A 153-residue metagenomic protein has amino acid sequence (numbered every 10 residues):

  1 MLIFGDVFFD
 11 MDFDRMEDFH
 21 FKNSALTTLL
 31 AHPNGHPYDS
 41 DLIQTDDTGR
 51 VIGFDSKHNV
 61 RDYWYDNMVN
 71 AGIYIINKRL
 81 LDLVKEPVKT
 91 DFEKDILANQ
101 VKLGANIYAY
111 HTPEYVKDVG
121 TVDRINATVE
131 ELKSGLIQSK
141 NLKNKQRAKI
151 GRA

Functional and structural regions predicted by a protein language model:
M1, F8, D14-F21, G35 (+1 more regions): Catalytic-core segments of class I nucleotidyltransferases/pyrophosphorylases that form NMP-activated intermediates
F4-G5, A31: Small/polar loops that bind or transfer phosphate-bearing groups
N23-P33: A short, conserved acidic/glycine-rich loop-to-beta-strand motif that forms the donor nucleotide-sugar/metal
Y38-L42: Glycine-rich phosphate-binding loop of ATP-grasp-fold ATP-dependent ligases
A153: Conserved small/polar residues in nucleotide/adenosyl-binding loops
